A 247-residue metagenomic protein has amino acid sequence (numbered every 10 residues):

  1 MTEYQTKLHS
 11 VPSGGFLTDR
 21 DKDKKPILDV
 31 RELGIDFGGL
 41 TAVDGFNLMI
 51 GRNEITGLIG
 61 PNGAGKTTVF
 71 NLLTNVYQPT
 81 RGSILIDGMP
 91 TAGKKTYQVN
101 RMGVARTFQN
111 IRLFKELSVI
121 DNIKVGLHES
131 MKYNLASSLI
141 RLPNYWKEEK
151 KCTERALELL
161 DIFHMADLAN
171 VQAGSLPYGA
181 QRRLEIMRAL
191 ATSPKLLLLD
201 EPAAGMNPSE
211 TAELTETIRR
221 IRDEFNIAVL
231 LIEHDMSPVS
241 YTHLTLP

Functional and structural regions predicted by a protein language model:
Y4-L246: Glycine-rich phosphate-binding loops of nucleotide-dependent enzymes
